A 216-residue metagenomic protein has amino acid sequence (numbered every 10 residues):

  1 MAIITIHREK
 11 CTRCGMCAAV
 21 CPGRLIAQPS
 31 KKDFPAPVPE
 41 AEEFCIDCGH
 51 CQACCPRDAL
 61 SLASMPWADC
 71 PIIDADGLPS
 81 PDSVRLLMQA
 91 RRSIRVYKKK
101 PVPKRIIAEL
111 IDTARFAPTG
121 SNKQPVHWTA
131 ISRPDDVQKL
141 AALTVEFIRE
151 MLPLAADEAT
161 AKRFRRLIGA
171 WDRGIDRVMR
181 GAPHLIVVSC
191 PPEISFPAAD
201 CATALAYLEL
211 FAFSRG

Functional and structural regions predicted by a protein language model:
M1-S30, M88: Ferredoxin-type iron-sulfur electron-transfer modules and their immediate structural context
T12, E109-L110, A114, I186 (+1 more regions): Small-aliphatic-rich amphipathic alpha-helix that forms the alpha element of a beta-alpha
M16-F34, H50-W67: Iron-sulfur cluster-binding cysteine motifs and their immediate structural context in ferredoxin-like electron-transfer
K32-I46: Short linker/helix segments within small regulatory modules
E42-A59, P79-A90: Short Fe-S-cluster ligation motifs
I72-A108: Specificity-determining recognition surfaces
E109, T113-T119, V126-W128: Non-catalytic interaction/regulatory modules that flank or connect domains
A130-C201: Glycine/small-residue-rich phosphate/adenosyl-binding loop
